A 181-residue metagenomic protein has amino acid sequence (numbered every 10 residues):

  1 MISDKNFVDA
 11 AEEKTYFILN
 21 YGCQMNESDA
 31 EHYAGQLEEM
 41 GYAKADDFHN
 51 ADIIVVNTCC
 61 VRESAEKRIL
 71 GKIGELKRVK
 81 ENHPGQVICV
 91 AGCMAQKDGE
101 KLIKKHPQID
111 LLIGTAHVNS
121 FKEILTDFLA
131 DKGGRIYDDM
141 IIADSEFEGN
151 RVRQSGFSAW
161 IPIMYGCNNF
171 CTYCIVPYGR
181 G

Functional and structural regions predicted by a protein language model:
M1-G181: Proteins enriched for Cys/Gly/acidic motifs involved in redox and nucleic-acid/cofactor modification
